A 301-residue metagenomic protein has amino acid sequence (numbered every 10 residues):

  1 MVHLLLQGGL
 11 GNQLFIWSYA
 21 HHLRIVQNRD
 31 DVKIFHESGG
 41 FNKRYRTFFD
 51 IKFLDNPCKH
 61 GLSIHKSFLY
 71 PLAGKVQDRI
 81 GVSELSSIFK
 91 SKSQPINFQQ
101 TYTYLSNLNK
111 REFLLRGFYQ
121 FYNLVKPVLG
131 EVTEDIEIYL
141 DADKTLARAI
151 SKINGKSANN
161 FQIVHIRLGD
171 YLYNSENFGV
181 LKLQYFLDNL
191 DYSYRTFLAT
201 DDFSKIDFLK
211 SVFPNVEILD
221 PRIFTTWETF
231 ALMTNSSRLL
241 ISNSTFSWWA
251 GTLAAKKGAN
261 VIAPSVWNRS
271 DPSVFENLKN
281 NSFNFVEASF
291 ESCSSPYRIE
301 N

Functional and structural regions predicted by a protein language model:
M1-H3: Extreme N-terminal starter segment of soluble prokaryotic enzymes
L5-F15, Y171-N177: A short, glycine/small-residue-rich beta-strand->loop->alpha-helix junction that serves as a flexible
L10, L190-N277: Donor-binding and catalytic core of enzymes assembling or modifying cell-surface/extracellular glycoconjugates
L14-R24, Q184-L190: Histidine-anchored nucleotide/phosphate-binding helix
D30-F41: A short beta-strand-loop structural module common to alpha/beta enzyme folds
K43-Y192, C293-S295, I299-N301: Secretory-pathway luminal glycosyltransferase catalytic domains
R269-N301: Leloir-type glycosyltransferase catalytic cores
